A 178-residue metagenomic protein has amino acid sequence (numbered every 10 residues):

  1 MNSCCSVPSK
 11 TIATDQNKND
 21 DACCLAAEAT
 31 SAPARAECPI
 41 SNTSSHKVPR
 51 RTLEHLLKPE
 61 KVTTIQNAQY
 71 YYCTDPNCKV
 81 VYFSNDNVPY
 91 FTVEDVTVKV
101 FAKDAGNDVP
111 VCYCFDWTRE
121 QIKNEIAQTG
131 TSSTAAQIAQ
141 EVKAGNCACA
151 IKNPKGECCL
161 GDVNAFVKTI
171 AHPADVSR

Functional and structural regions predicted by a protein language model:
V7-S31, E37: N-terminal intrinsically disordered, low-complexity tails
D15, S45-R51, V81-V88, K123 (+1 more regions): Short Cys/His-rich "knuckle" micro-motifs
L25-P33, V62-N67, K103-G106: Short, flexible, mixed-charge glycine/proline-rich loop motifs that serve as phosphate/nucleic-acid-contacting
E37-T64: Short recognition patches in nucleic-acid-associated and regulatory proteins
C38-S41, C73-D75, C112: Short cysteine-rich clusters marking metal-coordination/redox-active sites
T52-V62, V88-V100, A127-S133, N164-A171: Short cysteine/histidine-rich metal-coordination sites, predominantly Zn2+-binding motifs
I65-F91: Short metal-binding segments enriched for Cys and/or His
P76, V81, K143-R178: Long, compositionally biased
